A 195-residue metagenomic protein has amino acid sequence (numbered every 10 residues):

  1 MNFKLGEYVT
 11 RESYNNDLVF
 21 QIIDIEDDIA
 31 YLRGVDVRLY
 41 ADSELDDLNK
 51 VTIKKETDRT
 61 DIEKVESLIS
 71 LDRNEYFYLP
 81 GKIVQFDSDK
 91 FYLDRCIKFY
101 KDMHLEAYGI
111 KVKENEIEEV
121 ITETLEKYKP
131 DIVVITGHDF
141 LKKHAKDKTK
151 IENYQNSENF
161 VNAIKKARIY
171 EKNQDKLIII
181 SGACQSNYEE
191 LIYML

Functional and structural regions predicted by a protein language model:
M1-Y14: Short coil-to-beta transition motif at edge beta-strands of beta-rich domains
N16-D27: Short beta-strand-centered aromatic/proline hotspots
D28-D36: Short, solvent-exposed secondary-structure boundary/capping segments
D36-L79: Intrinsically disordered, low-complexity, charged/polar segments
K98-Y108: Short helix-loop-beta junction
L125-H138: Proline-aspartate-enriched helix->loop->beta-strand connector
I151-A167: Cysteine protease catalytic core and zymogen-processing segment of caspase-like enzymes
I164-L195: Catalytic cores of nucleophile-dependent amide-cleaving enzymes
